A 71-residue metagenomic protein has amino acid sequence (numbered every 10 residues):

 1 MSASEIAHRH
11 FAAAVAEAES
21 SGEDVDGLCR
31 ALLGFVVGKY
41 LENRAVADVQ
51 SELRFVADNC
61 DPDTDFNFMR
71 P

Functional and structural regions predicted by a protein language model:
M1-P71: Solvent-exposed interaction surfaces and binding hotspots enriched for charged
